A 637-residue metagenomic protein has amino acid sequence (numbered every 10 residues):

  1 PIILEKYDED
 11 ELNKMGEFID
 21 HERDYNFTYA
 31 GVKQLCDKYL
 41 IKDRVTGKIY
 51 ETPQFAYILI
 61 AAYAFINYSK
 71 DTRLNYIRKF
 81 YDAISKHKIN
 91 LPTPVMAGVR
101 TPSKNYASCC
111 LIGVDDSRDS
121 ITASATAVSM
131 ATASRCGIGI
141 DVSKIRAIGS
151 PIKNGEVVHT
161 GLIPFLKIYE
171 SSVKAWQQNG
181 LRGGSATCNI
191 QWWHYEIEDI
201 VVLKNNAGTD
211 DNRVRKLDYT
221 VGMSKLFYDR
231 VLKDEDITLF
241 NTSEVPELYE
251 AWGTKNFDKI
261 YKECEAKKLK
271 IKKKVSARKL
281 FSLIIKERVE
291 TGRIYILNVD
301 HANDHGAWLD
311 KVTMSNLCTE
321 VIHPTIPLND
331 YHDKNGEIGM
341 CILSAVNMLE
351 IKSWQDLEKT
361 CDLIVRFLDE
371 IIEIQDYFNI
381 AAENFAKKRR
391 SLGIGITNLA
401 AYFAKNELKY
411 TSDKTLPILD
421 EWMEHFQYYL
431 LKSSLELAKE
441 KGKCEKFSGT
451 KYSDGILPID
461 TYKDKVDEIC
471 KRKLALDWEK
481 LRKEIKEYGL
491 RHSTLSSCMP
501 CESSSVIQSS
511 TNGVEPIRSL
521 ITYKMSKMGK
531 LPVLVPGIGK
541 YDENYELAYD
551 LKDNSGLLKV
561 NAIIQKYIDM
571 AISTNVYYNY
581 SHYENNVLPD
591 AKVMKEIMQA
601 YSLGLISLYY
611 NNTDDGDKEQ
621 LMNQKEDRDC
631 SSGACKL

Functional and structural regions predicted by a protein language model:
P1-K104, F257-D258, E263-A266, F281-I285 (+5 more regions): Acidic/polar, glycine-rich intrinsically disordered N-terminal extensions of enzymes
Y25, Y29-L35, C318-I326, L368 (+5 more regions): Catalytic alpha/beta core of large soluble enzyme barrels
I41, F55, A61-R73, I77 (+10 more regions): Function-dense linear segments that define catalytic or interfacial modules in macromolecule-processing proteins
K48-E51, D71-N75, V95-T101, C109-D119 (+14 more regions): Alpha-helix capping and helix-loop boundary segments enriched in small/acidic/polar residues
A83, A97-T101, V142-I148, N189-E196 (+10 more regions): A glycine-rich phosphate-binding loop feature that marks nucleotide/adenosyl-phosphate handling sites
A83, C361-E383, K409-C501, I572-S573: Internal maturation/activation junctions in enzymes
A123, K144, S150-V157, Y195-N205 (+10 more regions): Short acidic, glycine/serine/threonine-rich loops at helix termini
V157-L166, K174-S282, K286, L363 (+2 more regions): Conserved catalytic alpha/beta cores of large enzymes that bind or transform nucleotide phosphates and polynucleotides
